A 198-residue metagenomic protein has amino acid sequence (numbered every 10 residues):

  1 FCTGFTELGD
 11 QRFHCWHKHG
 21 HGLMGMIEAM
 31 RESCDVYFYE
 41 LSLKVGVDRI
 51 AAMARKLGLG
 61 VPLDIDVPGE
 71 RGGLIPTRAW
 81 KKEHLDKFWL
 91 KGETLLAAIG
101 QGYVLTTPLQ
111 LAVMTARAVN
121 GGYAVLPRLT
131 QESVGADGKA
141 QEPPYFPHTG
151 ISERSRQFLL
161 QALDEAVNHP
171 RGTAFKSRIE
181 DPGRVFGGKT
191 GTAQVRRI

Functional and structural regions predicted by a protein language model:
F1-I198: Beta-lactam-recognizing serine transpeptidase/beta-lactamase-like catalytic domain environment
